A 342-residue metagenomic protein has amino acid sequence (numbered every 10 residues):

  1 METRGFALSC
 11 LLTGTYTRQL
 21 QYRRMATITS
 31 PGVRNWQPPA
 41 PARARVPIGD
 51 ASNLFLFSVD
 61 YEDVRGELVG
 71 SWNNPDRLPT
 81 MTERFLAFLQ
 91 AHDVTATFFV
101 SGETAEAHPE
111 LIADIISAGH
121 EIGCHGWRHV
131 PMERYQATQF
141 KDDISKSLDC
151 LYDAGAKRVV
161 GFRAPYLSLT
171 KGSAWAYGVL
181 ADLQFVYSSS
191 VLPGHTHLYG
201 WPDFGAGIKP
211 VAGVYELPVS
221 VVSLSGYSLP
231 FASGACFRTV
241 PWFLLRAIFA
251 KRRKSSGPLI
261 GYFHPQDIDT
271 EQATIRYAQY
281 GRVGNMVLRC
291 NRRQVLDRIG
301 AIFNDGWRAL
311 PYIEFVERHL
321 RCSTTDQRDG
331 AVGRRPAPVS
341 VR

Functional and structural regions predicted by a protein language model:
M1-C10: Extreme N-terminal basic, low-complexity initiation segments that serve as generic localization/processing leaders
L8, C236, M286-V287: Short helical patches
L12, Y16-G161, Y166-S225, P241-R342: Catalytic alpha-helical scaffold of carbohydrate-active enzymes acting on polysaccharides/glycoconjugates
W72, L229-T239: Surface-exposed cleft-lining segments at the edges of enzyme active sites
